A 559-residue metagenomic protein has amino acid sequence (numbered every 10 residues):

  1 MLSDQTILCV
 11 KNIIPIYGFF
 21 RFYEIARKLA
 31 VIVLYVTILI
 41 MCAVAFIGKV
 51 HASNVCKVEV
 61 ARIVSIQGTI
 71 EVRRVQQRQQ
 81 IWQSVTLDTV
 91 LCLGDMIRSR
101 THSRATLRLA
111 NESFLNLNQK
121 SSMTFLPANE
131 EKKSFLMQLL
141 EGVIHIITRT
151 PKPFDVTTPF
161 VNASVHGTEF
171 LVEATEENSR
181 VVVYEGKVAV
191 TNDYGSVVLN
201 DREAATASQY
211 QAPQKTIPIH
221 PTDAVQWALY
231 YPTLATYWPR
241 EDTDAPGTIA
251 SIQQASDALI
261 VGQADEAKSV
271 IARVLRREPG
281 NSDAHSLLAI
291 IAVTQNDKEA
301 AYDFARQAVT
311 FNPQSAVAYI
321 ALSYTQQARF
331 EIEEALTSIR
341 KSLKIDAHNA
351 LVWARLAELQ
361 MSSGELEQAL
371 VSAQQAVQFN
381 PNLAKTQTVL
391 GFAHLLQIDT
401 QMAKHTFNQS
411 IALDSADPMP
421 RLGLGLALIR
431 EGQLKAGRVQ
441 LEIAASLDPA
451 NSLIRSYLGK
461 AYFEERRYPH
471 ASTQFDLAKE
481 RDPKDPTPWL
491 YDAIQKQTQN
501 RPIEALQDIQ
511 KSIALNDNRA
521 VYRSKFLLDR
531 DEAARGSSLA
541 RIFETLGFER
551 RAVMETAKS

Functional and structural regions predicted by a protein language model:
V50-G247, Q253-Q254: Flexible, surface-exposed loop/linker segments and immediately adjacent secondary-structure boundaries
D244-R273, R277, S538-I542, L546: Alpha-helical segment of the N-proximal tetratricopeptide repeat
T248, S282-D283, A316-V317, A350-L351 (+6 more regions): Helix-start (N-cap) detector for alpha-helical repeat units in TPR-like alpha-solenoids, especially tetratricopeptide
G262-S269, T294-Q307, A328-K341, S362-Q375 (+4 more regions): Structural signature of tandem alpha-helical TPR/SEL1-like repeats, specifically the intra-repeat loop/turn
I494-N518, R550-S559: TPR/TPR-like (Sel1-like) alpha-helical repeat modules
